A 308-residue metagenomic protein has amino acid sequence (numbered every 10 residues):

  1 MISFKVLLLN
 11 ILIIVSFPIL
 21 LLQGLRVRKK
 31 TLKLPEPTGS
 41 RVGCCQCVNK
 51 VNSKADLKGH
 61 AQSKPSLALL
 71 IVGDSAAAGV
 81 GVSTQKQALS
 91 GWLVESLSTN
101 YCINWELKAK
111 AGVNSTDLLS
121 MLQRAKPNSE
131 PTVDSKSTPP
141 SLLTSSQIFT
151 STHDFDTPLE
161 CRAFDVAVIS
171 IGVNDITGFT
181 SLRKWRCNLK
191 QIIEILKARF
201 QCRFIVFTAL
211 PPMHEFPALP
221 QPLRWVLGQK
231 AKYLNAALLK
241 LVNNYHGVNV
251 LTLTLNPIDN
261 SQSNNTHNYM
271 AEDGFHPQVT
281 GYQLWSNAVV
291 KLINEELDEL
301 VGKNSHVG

Functional and structural regions predicted by a protein language model:
M1-L70, G79, T99, T138 (+3 more regions): N-terminal secretory targeting modules
S66-L70, A76-C187: Conserved SGNH/GDSL esterase-like catalytic core that processes O-acyl groups on lipids and polysaccharides
S170, T208-A209: Alpha/beta-hydrolase-fold catalytic nucleophile elbow
T180-N188, P222-K230, T280: Alpha-helix N-cap and loop-to-helix initiation/capping positions
L189-I193, N235: Generic structural signal for well-ordered alpha-helices, preferentially at hydrophobic/aromatic core positions
F200-F204: A short helix->loop->beta-strand "cap" motif at the edges of active sites that frequently abuts
E215-T254: Substrate-gating cap/lid alpha-helix
Y269-G308: Histidine-centered active-site loop/cap adjacent to the catalytic His in serine esterases/O-acetyl transfer systems
